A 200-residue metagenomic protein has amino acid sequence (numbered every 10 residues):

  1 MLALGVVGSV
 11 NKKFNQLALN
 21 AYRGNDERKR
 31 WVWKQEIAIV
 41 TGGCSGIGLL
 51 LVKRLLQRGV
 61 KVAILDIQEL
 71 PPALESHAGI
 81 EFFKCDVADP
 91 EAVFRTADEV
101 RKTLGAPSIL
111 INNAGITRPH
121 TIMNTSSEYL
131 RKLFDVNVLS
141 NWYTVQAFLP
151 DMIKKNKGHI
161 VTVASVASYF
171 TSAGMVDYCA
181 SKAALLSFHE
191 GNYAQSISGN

Functional and structural regions predicted by a protein language model:
R23-A63: Canonical Rossmann dinucleotide-binding motif of NAD(H)/NADP(H)-dependent dehydrogenases/reductases, specifically
F83-D98, S127: The beta1-alpha1 cofactor-binding region of Rossmann-like NAD(H)/NADP(H)-dependent oxidoreductases
N113-R118: Conserved NAD(P)H cofactor-binding loop of Rossmann-fold oxidoreductase domains
T121-I122, S126-R131: Substrate-binding pocket helix/loop in short-chain dehydrogenase/reductase
T125, T171-C179: Active-site loop-to-helix junction immediately N-terminal to the catalytic Tyr of the SDR YXXXK motif in Rossmann-fold
V145, S181: Active-site helix of classical SDR
S165: Residue(s) in the substrate-gating loop at a strand-loop-helix junction that position the organic substrate next
